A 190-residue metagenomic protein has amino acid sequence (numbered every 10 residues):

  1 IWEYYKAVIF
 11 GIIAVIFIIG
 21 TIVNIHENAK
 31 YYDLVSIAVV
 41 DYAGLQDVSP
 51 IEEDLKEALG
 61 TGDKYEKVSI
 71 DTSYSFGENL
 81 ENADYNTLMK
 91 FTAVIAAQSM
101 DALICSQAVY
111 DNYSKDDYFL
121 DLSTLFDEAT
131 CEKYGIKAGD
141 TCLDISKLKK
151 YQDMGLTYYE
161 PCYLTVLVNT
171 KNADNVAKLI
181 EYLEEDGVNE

Functional and structural regions predicted by a protein language model:
K6-N24: Hydrophobic membrane-insertion alpha-helices, especially the h-region of bacterial N-terminal signal peptides
A29-Y42: Alpha-helical transmembrane signal-anchor/signal-peptide segments
Y42-L45, A108-N112, T170-K171: Solvent-exposed loop/turn segments at secondary-structure junctions within structured extracellular/periplasmic domains
A43-Q107: Extracytoplasmic/periplasmic/luminal assembly and interaction segments in envelope/secretory/respiratory proteins
N86-A138: Extracytoplasmic "Venus flytrap"/periplasmic binding protein-like
Y159-N172: A bilobed periplasmic-binding-protein/Venus flytrap-type ligand-binding module shared by bacterial periplasmic
K171-Y182: Short amphipathic alpha-helical coupling segments at ligand-binding clamshell hinges and other catalytic/signaling
L183-E190: Periplasmic-binding protein-like
